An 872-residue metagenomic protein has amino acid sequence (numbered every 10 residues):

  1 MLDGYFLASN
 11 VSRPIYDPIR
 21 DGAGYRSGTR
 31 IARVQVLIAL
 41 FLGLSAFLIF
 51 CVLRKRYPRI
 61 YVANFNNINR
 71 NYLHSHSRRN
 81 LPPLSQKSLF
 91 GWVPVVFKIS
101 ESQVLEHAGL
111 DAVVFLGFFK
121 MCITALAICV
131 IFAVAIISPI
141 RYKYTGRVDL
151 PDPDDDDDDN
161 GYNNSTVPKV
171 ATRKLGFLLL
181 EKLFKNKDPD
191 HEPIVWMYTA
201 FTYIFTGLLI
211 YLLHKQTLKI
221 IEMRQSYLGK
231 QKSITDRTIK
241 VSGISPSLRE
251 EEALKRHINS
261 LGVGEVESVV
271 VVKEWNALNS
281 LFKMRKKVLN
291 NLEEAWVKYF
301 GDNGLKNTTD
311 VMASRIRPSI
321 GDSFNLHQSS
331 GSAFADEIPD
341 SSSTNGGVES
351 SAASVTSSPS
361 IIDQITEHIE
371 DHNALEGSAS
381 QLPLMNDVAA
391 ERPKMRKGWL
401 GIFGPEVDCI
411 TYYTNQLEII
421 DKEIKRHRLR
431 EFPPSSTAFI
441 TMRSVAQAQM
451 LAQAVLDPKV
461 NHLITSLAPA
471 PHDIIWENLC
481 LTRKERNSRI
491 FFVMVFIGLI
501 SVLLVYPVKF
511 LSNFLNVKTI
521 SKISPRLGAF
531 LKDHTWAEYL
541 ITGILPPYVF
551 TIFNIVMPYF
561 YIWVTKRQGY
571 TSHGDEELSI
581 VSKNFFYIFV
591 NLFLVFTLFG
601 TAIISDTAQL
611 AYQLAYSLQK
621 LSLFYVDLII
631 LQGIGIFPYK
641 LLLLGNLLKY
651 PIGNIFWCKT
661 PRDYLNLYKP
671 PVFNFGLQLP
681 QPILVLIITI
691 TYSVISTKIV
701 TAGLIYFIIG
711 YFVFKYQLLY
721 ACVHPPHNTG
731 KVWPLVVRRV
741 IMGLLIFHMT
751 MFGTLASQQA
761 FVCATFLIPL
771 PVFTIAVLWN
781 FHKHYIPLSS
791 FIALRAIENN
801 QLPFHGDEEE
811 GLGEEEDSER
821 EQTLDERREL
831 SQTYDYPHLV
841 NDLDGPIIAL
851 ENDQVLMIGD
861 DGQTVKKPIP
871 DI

Functional and structural regions predicted by a protein language model:
L2-D871: Transmembrane transport/permeation module of multi-pass membrane proteins
